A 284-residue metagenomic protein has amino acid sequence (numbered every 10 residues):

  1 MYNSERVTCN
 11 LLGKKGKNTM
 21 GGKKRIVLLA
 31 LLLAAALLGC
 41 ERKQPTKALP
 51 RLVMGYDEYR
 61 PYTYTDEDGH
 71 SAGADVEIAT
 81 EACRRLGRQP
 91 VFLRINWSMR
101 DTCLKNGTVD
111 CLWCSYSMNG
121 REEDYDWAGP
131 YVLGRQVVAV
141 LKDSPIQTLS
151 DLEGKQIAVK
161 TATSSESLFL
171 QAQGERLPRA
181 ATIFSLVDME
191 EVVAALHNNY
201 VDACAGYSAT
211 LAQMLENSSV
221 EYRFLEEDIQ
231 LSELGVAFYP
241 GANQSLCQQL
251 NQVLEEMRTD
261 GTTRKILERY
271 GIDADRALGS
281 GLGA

Functional and structural regions predicted by a protein language model:
M1-G21: Short, Lys/Arg-enriched N-terminal segments with co-localized hydrophobic residues within the first ~10-30 amino acids
A36-G39: C-terminal motif of bacterial Sec signal peptides marking the signal peptidase cleavage site
E41, G73-R85, D143-I146, S150-D151 (+2 more regions): Extended ligand-binding regions for polar small-molecule ligands
P45-S115, S185, Q249, D260 (+1 more regions): Extracytoplasmic small-molecule ligand-binding "clamshell" domains of the periplasmic binding protein/Venus flytrap
Y56-E58, L133-V140, S208, A212 (+2 more regions): Periplasmic-binding protein-like
Y64-E67, A79-R88, S165-V187, Q213-S219 (+1 more regions): Ligand-binding cleft/hinge of the Venus flytrap
T80, R84, Q89-D151, R223-D228: Acidic, polar ligand-binding/catalytic clefts
M99-T102, C114-D124, L168-Q171, A195-L231: A ligand-binding cleft/hinge motif common to bilobed small-molecule-binding domains
